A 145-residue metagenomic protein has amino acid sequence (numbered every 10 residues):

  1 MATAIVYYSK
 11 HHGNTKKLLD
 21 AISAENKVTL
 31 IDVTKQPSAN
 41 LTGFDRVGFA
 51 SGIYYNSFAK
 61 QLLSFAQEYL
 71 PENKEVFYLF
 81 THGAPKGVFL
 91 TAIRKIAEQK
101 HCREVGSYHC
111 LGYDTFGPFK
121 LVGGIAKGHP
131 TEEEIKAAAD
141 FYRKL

Functional and structural regions predicted by a protein language model:
T3-A4, K10, K16, S23-I31 (+2 more regions): FMN-binding flavodoxin-like domain, especially the glycine-rich phosphate-binding loop
T34: Anionic group-transfer/hydrolysis microenvironments
P37-G43: Short amphipathic alpha-helix with an adjacent loop that forms part of the alpha/beta core around
